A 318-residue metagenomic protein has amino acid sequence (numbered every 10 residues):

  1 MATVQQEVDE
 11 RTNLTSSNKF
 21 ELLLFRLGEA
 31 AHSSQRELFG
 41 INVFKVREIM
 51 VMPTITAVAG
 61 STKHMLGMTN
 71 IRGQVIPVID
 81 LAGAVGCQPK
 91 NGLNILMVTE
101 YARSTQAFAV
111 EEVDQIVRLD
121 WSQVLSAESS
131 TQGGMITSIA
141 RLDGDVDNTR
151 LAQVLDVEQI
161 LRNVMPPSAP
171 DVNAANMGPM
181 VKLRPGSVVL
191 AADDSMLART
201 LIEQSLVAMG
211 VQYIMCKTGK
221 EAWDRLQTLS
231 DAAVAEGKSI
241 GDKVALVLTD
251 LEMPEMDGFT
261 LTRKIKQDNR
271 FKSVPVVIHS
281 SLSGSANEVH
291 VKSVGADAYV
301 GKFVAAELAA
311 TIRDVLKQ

Functional and structural regions predicted by a protein language model:
M1-E221, R225-K238, D242-A245, L251-T260 (+3 more regions): An acidic, low-aromatic, low-complexity terminal/linker signal
D268: Acidic-histidine catalytic/liganding microenvironments
